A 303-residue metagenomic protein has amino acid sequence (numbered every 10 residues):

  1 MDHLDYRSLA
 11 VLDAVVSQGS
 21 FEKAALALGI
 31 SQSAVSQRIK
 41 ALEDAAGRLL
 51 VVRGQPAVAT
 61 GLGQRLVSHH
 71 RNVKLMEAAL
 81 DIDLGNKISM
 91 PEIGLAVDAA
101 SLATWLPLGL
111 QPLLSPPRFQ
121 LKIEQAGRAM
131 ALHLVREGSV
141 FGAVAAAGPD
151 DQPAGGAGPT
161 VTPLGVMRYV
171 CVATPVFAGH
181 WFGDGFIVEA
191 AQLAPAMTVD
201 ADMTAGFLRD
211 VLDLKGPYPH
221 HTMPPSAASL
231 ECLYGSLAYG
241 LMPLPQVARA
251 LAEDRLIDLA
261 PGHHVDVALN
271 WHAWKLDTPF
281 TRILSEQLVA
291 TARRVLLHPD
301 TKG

Functional and structural regions predicted by a protein language model:
D13-S31: Short helix-boundary/capping micro-motifs
A41-G61: A short LG(V/I)-centered, amphipathic sequence patch enriched for acidic residue(s) preceding the LG motif
A45-A46, L66-I88: Alpha-helical linker/hinge and terminal dimerization helices associated with HTH transcriptional regulators
M90-Q152: Central regulatory/effector-binding core of bacterial HTH transcription factors
A126-A194: Acidic, Gly/Pro-rich loop/turn segments at junctions of secondary structure
R128, S139, A146, M203 (+1 more regions): Hydrophobic hinge/microswitch elements
A178-F182, V188-K215, P299-D300: Secondary-structure junction motif
P261-G303: A late-sequence structural motif
